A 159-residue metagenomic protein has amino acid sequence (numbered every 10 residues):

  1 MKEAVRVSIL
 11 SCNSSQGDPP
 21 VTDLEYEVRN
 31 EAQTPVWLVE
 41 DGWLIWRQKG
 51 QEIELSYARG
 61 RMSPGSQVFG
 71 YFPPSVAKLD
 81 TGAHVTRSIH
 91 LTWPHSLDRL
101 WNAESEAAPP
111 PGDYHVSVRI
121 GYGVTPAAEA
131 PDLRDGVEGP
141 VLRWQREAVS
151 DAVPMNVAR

Functional and structural regions predicted by a protein language model:
M1-P19: N-terminal edge beta-strand
N13, P73-K78, E104-A107: Beta-strand-rich interaction surfaces with strong enrichment in secreted/lumenal proteins
P20-L24: Structural beta-strand segments of beta-rich domains
Y26-P35: Asparagine-centered strand-capping/turn motif at beta-strand->loop junctions
P35-H84: The feature marks short-to-medium sequence segments in extracytoplasmic or secretory-pathway proteins
K78-T92, S150-M155: Short Pro-Gly-centered flexible turn/kink motifs
S88-A130: Internal, hydrophobic beta-strand segments that form the core of beta-sheet-rich folds
A127-R159: Short beta-strand elements
